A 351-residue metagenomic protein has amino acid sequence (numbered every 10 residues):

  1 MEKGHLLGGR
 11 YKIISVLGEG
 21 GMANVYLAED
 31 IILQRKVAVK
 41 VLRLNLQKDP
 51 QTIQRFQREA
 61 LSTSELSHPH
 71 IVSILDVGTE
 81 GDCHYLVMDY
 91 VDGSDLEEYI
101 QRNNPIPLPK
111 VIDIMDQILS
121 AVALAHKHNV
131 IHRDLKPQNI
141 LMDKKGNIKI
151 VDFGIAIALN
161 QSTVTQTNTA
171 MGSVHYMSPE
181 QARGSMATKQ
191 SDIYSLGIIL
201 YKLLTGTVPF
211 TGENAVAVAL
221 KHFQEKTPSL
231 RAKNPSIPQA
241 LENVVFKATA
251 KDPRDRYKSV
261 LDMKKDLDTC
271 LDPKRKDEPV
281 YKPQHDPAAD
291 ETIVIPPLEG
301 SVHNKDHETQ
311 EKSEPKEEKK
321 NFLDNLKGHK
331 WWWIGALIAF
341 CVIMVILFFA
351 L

Functional and structural regions predicted by a protein language model:
F56-L61: Regulatory alphaC helix of protein kinase catalytic domains
V77: Activation-segment/catalytic-loop signature of the eukaryotic protein kinase fold
G81-D95, Y99, N103: Conserved short submotifs of the Hanks-type protein kinase catalytic core that shape the nucleotide-binding pocket
I114-M115: Activation segment signature within eukaryotic-like protein kinase domains
L119-V130: Protein kinase catalytic-loop region centered on the HRD/HxD motif
T205-P209, D252: Structural helix C-cap motif within protein kinase domains
R256: Conserved HRD-motif arginine in the catalytic loop of eukaryotic-like protein kinases
